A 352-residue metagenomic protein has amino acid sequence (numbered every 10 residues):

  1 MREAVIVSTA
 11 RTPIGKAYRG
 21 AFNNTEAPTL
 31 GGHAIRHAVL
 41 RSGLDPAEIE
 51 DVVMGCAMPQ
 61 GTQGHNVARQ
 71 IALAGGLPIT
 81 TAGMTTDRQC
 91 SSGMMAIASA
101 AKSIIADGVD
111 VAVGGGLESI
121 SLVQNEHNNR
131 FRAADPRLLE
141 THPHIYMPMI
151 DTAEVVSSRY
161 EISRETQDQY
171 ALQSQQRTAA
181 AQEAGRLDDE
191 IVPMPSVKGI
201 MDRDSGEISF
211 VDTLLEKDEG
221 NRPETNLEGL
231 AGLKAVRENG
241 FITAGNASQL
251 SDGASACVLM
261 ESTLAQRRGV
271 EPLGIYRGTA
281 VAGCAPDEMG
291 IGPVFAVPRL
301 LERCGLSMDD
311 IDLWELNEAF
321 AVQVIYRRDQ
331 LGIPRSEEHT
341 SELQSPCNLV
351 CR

Functional and structural regions predicted by a protein language model:
M1-A27, H37, S158, T225-I291 (+2 more regions): Condensing-enzyme catalytic core mediating Claisen C-C bond formation in acyl metabolism
M1-A57, G61-G75, A82, V155-R164 (+4 more regions): Conserved active-site "lid/cap" helical segment
R11-P13, N24-T25, H33, Q169-R267 (+1 more regions): N-terminal extracellular/periplasmic Venus flytrap/periplasmic-binding protein-like
M54, D151-E154, E190, I200 (+1 more regions): Active-site pocket-lining segment
C56-D110, H144-D151, E224-Q249, Q330-S341: Conserved catalytic cysteine-centered active-site region of acyl-thioester-dependent Claisen-condensing enzymes
D87-L117, S157-L187, A256-T263, Y326-R328: Active-site-proximal alpha-helical scaffold in enzymes
A101, A106, D110-Y160: Flexible glycine-/small-residue-enriched beta->alpha junction loops that bind anionic phosphate/pyrophosphate groups
E338-R352: Single conserved hydrophobic/aromatic residue that forms the stacking wall/gate of nucleotide- or nucleobase-binding
